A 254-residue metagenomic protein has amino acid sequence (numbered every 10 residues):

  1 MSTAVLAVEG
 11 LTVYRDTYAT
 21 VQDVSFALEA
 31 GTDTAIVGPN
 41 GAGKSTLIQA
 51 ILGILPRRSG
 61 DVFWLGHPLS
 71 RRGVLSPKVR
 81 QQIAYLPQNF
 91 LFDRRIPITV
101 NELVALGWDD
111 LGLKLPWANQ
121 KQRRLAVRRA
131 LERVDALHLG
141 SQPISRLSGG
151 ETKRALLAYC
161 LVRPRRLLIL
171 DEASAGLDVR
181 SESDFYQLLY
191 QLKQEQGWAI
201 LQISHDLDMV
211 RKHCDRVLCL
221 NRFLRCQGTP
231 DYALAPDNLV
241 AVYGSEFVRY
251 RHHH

Functional and structural regions predicted by a protein language model:
V37-P39: The feature captures the beta-strand-to-loop junction immediately N-terminal to the Walker
L52: Helix-to-loop junction immediately C-terminal to a conserved catalytic motif
G60-R71, P77-V79: Conserved ABC transporter NBD signature motif
A105, N119-L139: Conserved ABC ATPase "signature" region
P143-L147, E151: Conserved ABC ATPase signature
L168-E172: Catalytic Walker B motif of ABC-type/P-loop ATPase nucleotide-binding domains
S204-H205: H-loop/switch region of ABC-family ATPase nucleotide-binding domains
